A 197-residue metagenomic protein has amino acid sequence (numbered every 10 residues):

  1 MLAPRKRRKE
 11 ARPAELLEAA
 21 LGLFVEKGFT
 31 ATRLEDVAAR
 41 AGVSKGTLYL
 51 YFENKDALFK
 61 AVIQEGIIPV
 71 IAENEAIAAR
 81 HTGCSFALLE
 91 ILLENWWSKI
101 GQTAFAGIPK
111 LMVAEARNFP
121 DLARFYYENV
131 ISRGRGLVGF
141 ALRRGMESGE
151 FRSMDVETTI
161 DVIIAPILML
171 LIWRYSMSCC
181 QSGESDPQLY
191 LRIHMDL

Functional and structural regions predicted by a protein language model:
M1-V43, L50-A57, G83: Basic, helix-initiating cap at the start of DNA-binding domains
L17, F86, E90, E94 (+5 more regions): An amphipathic alpha-helix signature
K60-G66: Alpha-helical DNA-contacting segments of helix-turn-helix folds
A61, E75-G107, E157-I163: Hydrophobic alpha-helical connector segments
G66, V70-N74, A104, P120 (+2 more regions): Short amphipathic alpha-helical interaction/hinge segments
A87, S98, Q102, G107 (+3 more regions): Amphipathic alpha-helical packing segments from all-alpha helical-bundle domains
R124, M146-D196: Hydrophobic/aromatic-rich alpha-helical bundle segments in the mid-to-C-terminal region
